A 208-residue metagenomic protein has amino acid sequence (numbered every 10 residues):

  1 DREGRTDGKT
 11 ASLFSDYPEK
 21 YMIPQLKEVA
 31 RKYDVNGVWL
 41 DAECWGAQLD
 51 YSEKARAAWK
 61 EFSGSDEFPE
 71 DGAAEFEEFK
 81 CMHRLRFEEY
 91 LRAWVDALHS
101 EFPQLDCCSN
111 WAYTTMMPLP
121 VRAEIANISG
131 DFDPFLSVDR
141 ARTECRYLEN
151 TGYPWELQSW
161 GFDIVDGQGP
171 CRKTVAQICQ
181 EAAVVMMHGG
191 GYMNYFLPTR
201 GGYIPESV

Functional and structural regions predicted by a protein language model:
D1, F14-S15, S52, Y203-E206: Polar helix-capping/helix-linker motif
D1-Y33, W59-K80, R92: Active-site-adjacent "subsite" loops/lids of carbohydrate-active enzymes
E3, G8-T10, Y33, A42-C44 (+3 more regions): Generic detector of bulky aromatic hydrophobic side chains
M22, V29-A47, M193: Short acidic catalytic loops
N36-D41, P69-C81, R86-V208: Hydrophobic targeting/anchoring helices
D41-S65: Short, solvent-exposed beta-strand-terminating loops
